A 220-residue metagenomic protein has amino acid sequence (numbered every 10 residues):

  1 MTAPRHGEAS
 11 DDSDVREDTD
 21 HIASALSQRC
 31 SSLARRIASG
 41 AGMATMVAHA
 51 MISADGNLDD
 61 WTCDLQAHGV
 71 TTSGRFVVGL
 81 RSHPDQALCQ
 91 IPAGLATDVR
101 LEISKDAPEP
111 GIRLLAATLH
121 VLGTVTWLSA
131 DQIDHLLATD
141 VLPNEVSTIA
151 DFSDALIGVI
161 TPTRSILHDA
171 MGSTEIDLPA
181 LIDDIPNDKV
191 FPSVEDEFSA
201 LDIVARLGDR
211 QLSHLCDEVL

Functional and structural regions predicted by a protein language model:
T2-D12, L137-L220: C-terminal edge-of-domain segments
T2-Q90: An N-terminal domain-cap segment
R35-A38, H68, I91-A93, G111-I112 (+1 more regions): A general structural signal for short secondary-structure junctions and capping/turn motifs
G42, G74, L95-V99, L119 (+1 more regions): Residues at beta-strand starts and edge strands
T45-A48, R100-E102, I157-T161: A structural signal for short, well-ordered beta-strand segments and their strand-loop junctions that often border
R75-L80, V121, G158-I160, I166-L167: Short hydrophobic-aromatic micro-motifs
S82-L142: Short, structured beta-strand-loop surface elements
